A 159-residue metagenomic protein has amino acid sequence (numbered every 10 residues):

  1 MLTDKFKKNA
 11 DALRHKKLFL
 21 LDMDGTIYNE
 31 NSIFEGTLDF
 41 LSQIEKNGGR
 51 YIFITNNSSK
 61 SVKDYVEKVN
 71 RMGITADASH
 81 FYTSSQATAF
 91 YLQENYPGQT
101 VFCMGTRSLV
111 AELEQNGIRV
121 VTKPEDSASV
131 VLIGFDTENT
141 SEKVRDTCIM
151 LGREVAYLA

Functional and structural regions predicted by a protein language model:
M1-M23, I27-A159: HAD-like aspartate-dependent phosphatase fold
